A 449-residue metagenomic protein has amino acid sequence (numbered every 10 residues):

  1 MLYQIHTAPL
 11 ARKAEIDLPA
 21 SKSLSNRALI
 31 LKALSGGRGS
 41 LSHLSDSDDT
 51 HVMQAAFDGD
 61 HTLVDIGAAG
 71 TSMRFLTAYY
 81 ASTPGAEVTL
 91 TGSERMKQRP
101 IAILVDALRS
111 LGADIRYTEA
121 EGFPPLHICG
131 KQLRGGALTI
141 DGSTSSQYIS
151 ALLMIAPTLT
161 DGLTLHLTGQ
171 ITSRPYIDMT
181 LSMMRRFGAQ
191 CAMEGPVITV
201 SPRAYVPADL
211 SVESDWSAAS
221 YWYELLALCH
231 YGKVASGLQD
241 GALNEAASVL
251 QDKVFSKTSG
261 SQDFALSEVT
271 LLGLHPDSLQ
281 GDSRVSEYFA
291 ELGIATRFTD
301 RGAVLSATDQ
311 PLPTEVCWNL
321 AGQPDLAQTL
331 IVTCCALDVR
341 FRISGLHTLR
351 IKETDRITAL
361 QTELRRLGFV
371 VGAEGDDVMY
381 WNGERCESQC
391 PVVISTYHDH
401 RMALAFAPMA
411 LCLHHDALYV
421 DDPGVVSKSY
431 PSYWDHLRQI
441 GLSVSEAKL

Functional and structural regions predicted by a protein language model:
M1-L449: Short, structured segments at the rim of ligand-binding sites
